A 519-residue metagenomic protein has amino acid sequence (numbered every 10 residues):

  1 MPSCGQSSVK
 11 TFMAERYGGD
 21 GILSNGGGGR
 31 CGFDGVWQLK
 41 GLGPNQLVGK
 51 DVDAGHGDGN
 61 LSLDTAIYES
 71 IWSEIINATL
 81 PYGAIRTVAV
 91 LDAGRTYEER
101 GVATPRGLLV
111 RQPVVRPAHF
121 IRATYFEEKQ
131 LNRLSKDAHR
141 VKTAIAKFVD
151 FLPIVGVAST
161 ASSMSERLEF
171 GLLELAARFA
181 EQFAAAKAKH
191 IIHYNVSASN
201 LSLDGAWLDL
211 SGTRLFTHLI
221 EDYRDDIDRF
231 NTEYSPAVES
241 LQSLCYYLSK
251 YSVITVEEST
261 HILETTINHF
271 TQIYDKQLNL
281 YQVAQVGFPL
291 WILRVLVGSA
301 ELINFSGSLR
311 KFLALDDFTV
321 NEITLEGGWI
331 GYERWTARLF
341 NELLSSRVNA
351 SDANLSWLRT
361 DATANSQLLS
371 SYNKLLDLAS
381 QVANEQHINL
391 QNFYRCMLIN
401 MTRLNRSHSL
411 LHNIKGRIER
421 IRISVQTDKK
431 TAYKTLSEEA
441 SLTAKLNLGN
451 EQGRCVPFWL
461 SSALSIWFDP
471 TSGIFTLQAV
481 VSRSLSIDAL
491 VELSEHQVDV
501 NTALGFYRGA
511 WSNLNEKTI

Functional and structural regions predicted by a protein language model:
M1-A14, D53, V256-I519: Regulatory N- and C-terminal appendages and interdomain linkers associated with kinase/kinase-like NTP transferase
P2-L152, T443-K445, G449, G453-L514: Conserved ATP-binding subdomain of kinase catalytic cores across diverse folds
Y17, Y68, Y82, Y97 (+13 more regions): Sequence-level detector for tyrosine residue identity
Q46-L47, G94-Y97, S202-D204, R214-T217: Flexible loop/turn segments at secondary-structure boundaries
I71-I75, Q182-A185, W335-L339: Amphipathic alpha-helical segments that form well-ordered structural scaffolds and often line/cohere around active
P81-G83, A186-H193, V382, N400-L404: Surface-exposed helix-capping loop/turn segments at secondary-structure junctions
A103-H193, L203-E301: ATP-dependent phospho-/nucleotidyl transfer catalytic cores
R178-F216, A444-T476: Active-site acidic catalytic loop and adjacent metal/ATP-binding pocket of ATP-dependent phosphoryl transfer enzymes
